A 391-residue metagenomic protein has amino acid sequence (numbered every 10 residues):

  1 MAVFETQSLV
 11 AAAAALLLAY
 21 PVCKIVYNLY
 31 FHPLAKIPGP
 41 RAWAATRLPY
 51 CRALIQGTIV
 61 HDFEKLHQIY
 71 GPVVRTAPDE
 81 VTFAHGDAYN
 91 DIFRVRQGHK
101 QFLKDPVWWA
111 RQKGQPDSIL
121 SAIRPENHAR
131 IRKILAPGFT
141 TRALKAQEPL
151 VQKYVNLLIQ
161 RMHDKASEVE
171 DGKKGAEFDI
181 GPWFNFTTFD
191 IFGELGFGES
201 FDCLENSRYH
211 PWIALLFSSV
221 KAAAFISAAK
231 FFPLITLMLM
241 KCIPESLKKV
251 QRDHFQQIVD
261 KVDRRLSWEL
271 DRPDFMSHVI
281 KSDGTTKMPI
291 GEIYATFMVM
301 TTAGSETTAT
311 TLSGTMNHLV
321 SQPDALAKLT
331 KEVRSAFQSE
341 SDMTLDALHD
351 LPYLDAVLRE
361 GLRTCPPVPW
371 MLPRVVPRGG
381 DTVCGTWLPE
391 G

Functional and structural regions predicted by a protein language model:
A2-R130, Q152-L157, T187, L204 (+5 more regions): N-terminal membrane-proximal hinge/A-helix region immediately C-terminal to the signal-anchor transmembrane segment
A14, N127, I180-N185, R208 (+5 more regions): Secondary-structure capping and boundary motifs in well-ordered enzyme cores
P40, E126-I134, L150-L157, S227-F231 (+7 more regions): Generic alpha-helical secondary structure signal
A53, G57-F63, Q256, D342-T386: Conserved cytochrome P450 K-helix E-x-x-R motif and the immediately C-terminal K′/meander segment
G57-V81, L103-A122, I134-N185, F189-D202 (+4 more regions): Cytochrome P450 catalytic-domain "roof"
T188, T307-E332: Cytochrome P450 catalytic-core helices
F192, I258, V279, G304 (+3 more regions): Conserved hydrophobic/aromatic pocket- or pore-lining residues that grip, position, or stack substrates in active sites
S200, I213-G284, L351: Cytochrome P450 catalytic core segment centered on helix I
